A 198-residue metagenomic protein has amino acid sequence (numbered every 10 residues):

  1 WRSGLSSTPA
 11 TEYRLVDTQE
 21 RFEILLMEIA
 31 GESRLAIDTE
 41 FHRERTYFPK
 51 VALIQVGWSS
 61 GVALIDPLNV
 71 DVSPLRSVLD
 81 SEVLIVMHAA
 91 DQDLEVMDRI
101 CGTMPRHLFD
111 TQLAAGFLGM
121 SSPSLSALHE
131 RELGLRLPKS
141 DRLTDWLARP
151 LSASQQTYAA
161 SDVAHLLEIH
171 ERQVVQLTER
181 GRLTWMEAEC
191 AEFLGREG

Functional and structural regions predicted by a protein language model:
W1-G198: DEDD superfamily 3′-5′ metal-dependent exonuclease/proofreading module
